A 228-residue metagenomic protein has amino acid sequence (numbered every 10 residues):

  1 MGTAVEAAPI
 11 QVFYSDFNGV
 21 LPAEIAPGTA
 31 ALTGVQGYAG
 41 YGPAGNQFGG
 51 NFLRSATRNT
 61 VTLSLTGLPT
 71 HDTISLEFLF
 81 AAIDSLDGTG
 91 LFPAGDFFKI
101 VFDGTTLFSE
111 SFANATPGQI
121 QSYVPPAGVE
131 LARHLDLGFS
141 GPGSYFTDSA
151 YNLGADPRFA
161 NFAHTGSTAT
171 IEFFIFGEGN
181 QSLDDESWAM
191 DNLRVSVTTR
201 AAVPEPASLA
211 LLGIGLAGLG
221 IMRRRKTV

Functional and structural regions predicted by a protein language model:
A8-G34, T106-F112: Extracellular carbohydrate-recognition regions
Y14-F17, P126-R200: Terminal, low-complexity interaction segments
L32-S64, D184: Surface-exposed, low-complexity/disordered Ser/Thr/Gly/Pro/Asn-rich loops and linkers
S55-H71, G154-F159: Short beta-strands within extracellular/lumenal beta-sheet-rich domains
L68-E77, S167-T168: Extended extracellular/luminal ectodomain segments enriched in beta-structured repeat modules
A82-P93, G179-S182: Extended, low-complexity, turn-rich repeat/linker tracts enriched in Gly/Pro/Ser/Thr and Asp/Glu that occur
T89-F98, W188: Short coil-to-beta strand junction motifs in C2/discoidin
P204-M222: A short, hydrophobic C-terminal helix/tail in secreted or cell-surface proteins
